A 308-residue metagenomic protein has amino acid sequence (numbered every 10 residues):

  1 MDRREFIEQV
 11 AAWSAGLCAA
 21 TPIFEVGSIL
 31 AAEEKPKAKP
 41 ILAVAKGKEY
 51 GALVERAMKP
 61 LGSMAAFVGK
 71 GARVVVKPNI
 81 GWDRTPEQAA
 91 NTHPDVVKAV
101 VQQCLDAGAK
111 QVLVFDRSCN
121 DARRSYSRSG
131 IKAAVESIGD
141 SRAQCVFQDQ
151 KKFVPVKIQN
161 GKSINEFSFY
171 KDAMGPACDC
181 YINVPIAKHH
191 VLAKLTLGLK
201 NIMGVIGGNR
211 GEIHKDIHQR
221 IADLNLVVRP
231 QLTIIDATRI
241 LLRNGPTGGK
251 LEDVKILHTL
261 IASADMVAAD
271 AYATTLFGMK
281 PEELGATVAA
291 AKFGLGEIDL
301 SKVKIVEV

Functional and structural regions predicted by a protein language model:
M1-V308: N-terminal and secondary-structure boundary signal
